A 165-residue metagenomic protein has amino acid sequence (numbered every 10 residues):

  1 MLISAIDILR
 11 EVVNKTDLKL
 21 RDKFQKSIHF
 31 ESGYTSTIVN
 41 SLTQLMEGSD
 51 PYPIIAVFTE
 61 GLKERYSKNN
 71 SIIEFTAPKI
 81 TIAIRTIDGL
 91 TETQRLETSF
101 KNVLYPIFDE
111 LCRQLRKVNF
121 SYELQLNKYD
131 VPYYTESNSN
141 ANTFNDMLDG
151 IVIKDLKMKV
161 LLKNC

Functional and structural regions predicted by a protein language model:
M1-G33, D50, T59-C165: Charged, amphipathic alpha-helical segments and their flanking helix caps
S32-I54: Charged, often glycine-rich, active-site loop that binds/positions anionic groups
